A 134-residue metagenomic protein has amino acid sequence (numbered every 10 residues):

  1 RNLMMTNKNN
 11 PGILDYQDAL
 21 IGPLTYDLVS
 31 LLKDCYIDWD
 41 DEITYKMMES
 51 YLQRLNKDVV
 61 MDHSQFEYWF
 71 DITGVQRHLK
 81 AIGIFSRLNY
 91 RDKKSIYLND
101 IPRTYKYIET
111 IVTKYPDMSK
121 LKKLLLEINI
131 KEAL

Functional and structural regions predicted by a protein language model:
R1-Y26, D38: Active-site acidic catalytic loop and adjacent metal/ATP-binding pocket of ATP-dependent phosphoryl transfer enzymes
L3, Y51, L98: Localized chelating/binding microdomains that coordinate divalent metal ions or stabilize phosphate-bearing
I21-V60, I72-D92, T104-I111: Active-site activation/catalytic loop segments of kinase-like enzymes and analogous catalytic loops in related
D27, K46, Q65, D117-L124: Exposed alpha-helical structural elements
V60-Y68: Histidine/acidic-rich helix-loop-helix segments that form or flank divalent-metal centers in metalloenzyme catalytic
Y68-G74, E127-K131: Amphipathic alpha-helical surface "interface" segments used for docking/oligomerization or membrane association within
G83-L134: ATP/Mg2+ or Mg2+-diphosphate-binding catalytic cores that bind nucleotide phosphates or diphosphates via glycine-rich
